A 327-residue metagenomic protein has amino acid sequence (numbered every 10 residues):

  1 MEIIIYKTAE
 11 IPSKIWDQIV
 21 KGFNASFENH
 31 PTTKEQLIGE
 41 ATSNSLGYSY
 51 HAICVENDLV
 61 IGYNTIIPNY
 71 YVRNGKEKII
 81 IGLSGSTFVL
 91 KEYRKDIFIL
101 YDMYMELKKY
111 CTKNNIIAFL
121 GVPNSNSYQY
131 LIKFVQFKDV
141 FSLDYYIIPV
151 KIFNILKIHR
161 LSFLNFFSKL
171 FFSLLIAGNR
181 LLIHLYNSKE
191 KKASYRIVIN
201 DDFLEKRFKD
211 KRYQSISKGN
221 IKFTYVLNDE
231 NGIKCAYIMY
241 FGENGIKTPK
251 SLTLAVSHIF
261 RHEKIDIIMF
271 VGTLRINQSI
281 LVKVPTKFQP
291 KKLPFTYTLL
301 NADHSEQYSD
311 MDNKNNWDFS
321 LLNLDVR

Functional and structural regions predicted by a protein language model:
M1-I4: Extreme N-terminal starter segment of soluble prokaryotic enzymes
T8-I61, Y71, T112, F134-Y240: Amide-forming acyltransferase catalytic core, primarily the GNAT-like/NAT-type and related acyltransferase folds
G39-E40, S45, Y50-A52, I67-P68 (+3 more regions): Active-site/acyl-donor-binding loops of N-acyltransferases
A41, P68-G75, E106-K109: Catalytic micro-motifs at enzyme active sites that drive phosphoryl/nucleotidyl and oxygen chemistry
N57-L59, K109-I117, H262: Secondary-structure boundary elements
K78-K91, I233-N244: Conserved acetyl-CoA binding element of GNAT-fold acetyltransferases
V89, R94-C111, K247-H258: Conserved acetyl-CoA-binding loop-helix of GNAT-fold acetyltransferases
